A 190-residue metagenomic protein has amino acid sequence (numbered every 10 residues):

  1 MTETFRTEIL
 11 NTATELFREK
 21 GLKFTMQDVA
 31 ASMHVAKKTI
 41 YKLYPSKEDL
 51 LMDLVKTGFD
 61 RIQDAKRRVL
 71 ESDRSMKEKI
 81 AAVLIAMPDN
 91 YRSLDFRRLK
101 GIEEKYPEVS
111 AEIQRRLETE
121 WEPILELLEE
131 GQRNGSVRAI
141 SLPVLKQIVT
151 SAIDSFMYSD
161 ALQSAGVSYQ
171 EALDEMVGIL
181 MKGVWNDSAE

Functional and structural regions predicted by a protein language model:
M1-T4, S188-E190: N-terminal intrinsically disordered/low-complexity leader segments
E8, T12, L16-D49, D53: Helix-turn-helix
D53, R67-S93, K146-V149: Hydrophobic alpha-helical connector segments
K56-Q63: Short, basic, alpha-helical segments at the C-terminal edge of helix-turn-helix-like DNA-binding modules
V69, L94, R98-E104, F156 (+1 more regions): Secondary-structure edge/capping motif, primarily at the C-terminal ends of alpha-helices and the immediately following
K77-E78, R115-L117, Q132-T150, V167-E171 (+1 more regions): All-alpha amphipathic helical-bundle segments outside canonical DNA-binding/catalytic cores that form hydrophobic
P88-E126, R133-S136: Short secondary-structure transition hinges
E126-R133, Q163-E190: C-terminal peripheral helix-coil segments that are non-catalytic and often amphipathic
